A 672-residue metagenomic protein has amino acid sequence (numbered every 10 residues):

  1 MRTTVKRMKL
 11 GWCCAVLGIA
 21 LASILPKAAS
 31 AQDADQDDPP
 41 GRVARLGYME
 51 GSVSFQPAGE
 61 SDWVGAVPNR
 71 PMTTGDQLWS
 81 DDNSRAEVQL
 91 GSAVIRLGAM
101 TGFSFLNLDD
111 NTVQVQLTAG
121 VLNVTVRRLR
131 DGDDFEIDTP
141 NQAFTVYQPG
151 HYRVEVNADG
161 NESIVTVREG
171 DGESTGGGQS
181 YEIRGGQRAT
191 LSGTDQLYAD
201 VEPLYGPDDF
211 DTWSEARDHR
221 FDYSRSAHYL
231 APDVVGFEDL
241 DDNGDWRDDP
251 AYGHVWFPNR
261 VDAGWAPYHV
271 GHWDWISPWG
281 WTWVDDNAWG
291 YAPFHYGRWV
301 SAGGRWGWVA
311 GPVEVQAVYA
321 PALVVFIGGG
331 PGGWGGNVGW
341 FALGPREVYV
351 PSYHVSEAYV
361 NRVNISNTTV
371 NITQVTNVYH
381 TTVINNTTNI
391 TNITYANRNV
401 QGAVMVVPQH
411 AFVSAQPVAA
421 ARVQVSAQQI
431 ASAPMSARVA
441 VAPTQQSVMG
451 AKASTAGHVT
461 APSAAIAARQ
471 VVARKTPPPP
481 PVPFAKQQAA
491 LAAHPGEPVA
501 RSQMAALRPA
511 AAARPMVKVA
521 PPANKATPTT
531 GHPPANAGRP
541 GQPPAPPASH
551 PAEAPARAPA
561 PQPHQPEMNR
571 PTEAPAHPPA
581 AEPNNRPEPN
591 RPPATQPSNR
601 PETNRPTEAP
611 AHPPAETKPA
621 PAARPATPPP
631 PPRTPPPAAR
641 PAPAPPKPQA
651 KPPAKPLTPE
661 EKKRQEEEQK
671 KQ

Functional and structural regions predicted by a protein language model:
R2-A15: Bacterial N-terminal signal peptides that target proteins for export
C13-I24: Bacterial N-terminal signal peptides
G18, V67, N157-A158, D233 (+2 more regions): A general structural-boundary detector
S23, T112, D134, V355-A358: Hydrophobic alpha-helical segments
A29-A189, E215-R217, Y223, A342: Flexible, surface-exposed loop/linker segments and immediately adjacent secondary-structure boundaries
G177, T190-Q672: Low-complexity, repeat-rich tail regions
